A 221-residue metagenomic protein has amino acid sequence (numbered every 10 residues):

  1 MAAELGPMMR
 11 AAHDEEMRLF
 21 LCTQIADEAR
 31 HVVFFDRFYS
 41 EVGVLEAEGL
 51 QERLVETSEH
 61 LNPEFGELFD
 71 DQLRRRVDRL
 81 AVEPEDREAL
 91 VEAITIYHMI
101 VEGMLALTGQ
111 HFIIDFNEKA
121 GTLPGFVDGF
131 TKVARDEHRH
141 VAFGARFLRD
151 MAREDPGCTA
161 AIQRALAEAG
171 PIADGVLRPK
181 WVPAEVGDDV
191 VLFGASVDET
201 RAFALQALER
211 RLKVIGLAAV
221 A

Functional and structural regions predicted by a protein language model:
M1-A221: Non-heme di-metal
